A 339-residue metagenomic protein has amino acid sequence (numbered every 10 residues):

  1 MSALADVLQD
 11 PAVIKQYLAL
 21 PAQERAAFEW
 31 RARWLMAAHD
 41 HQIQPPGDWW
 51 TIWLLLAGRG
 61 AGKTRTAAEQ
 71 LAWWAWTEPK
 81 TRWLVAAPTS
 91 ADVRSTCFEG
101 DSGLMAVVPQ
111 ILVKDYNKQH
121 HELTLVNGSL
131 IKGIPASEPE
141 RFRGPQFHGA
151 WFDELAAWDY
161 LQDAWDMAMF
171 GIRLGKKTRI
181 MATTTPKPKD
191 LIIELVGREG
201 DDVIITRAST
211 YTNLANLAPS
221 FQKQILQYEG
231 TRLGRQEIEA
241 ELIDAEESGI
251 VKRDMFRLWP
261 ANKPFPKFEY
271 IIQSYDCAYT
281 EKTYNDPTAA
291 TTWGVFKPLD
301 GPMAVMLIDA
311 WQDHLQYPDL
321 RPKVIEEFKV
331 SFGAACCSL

Functional and structural regions predicted by a protein language model:
M1-I52, D276: Pre-P-loop entry segment of helicase/translocase ATPase cores
R65-P79: Walker A/P-loop NTP-binding motif
T81-V93, C337-S338: Conserved RecA-like ASCE P-loop NTPase motor core of nucleic-acid helicases/translocases
A91-H148: Inter-Walker segment of RecA-like/P-loop motor cores
D153-L155, C277: Walker B catalytic acidic pair
A157-E229: ASCE P-loop NTPase helicase motor core
L214-A278: ATPase catalytic-site recognition across NTP-hydrolyzing enzymes
T291-L339: Nucleic-acid-processing active sites and adjacent nucleic-acid-binding tracks, predominantly divalent metal-dependent
